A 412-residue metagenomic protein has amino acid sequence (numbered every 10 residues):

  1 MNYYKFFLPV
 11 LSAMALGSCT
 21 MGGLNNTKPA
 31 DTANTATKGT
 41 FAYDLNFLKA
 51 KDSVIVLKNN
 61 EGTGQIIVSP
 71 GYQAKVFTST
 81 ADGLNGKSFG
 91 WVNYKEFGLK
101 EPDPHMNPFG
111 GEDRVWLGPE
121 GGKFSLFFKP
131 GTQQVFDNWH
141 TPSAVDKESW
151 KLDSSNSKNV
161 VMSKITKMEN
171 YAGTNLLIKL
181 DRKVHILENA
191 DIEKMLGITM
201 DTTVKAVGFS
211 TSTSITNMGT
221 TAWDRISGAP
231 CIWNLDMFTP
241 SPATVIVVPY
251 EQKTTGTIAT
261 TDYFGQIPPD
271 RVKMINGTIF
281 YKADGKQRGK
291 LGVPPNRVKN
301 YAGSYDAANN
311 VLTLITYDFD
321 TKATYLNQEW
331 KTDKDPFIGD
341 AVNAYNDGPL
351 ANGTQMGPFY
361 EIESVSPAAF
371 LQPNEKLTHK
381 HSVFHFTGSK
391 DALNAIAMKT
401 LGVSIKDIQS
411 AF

Functional and structural regions predicted by a protein language model:
M1-L8: Bacterial N-terminal signal peptides that target proteins for export
P9-S18: Bacterial N-terminal signal peptides
T20-S210, S214, M218-F412: Surface-exposed acidic/polar loop and edge beta-strand patches at domain peripheries
